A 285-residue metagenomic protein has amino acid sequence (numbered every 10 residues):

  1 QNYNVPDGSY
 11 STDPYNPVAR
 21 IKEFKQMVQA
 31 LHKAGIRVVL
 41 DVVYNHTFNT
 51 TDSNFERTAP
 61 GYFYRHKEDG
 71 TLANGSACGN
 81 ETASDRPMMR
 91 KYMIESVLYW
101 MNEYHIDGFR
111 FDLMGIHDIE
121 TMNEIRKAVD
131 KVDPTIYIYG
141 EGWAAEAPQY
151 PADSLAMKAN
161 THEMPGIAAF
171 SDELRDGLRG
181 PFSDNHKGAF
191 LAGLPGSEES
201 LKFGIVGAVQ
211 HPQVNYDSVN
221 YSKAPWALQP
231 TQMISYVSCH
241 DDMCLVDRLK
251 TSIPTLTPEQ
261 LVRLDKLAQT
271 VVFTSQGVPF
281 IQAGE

Functional and structural regions predicted by a protein language model:
Q1-Y104, H117-D133, Y137, Q149: Substrate-binding/active-site clefts of carbohydrate-active enzymes
G108-F109: Active-site capping/gating regions of soluble enzymes
R126-K127, T135-E285: Conserved alpha/beta catalytic core and glycan-binding cleft of carbohydrate-active enzymes
